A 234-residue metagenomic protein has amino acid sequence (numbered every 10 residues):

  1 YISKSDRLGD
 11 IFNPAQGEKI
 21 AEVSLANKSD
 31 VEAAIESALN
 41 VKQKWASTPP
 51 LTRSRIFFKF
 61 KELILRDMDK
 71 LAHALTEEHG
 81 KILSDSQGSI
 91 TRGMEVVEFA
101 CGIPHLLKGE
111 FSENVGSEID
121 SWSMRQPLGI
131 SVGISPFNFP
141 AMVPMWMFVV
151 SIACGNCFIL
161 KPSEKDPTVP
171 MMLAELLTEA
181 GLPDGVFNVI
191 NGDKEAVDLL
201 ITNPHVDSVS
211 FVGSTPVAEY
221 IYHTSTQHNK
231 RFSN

Functional and structural regions predicted by a protein language model:
Y1-Q16: Hydrophobic face of amphipathic alpha-helices that form TPR/SEL1-like repeat modules and related alpha-solenoid
K4-D6, S29-S37, R66, K70 (+6 more regions): Generic alpha-helical secondary structure signal
F12, S29, A33, T48 (+6 more regions): An amphipathic alpha-helix/helix-turn recognition signal
A15, S24, S163: Anionic group-transfer/hydrolysis microenvironments
A15-A21, L182, V206: Conserved C-terminal structural/oligomerization subdomain of aldehyde/semialdehyde dehydrogenase
E18-L107, E118: Glycine-rich loop-to-alpha-helix module at the N-terminal edge of alpha/beta enzyme cores
L65, G109-N234: Rossmann-like NAD(P) dinucleotide-binding subdomain of oxidoreductase/dehydrogenase enzymes
